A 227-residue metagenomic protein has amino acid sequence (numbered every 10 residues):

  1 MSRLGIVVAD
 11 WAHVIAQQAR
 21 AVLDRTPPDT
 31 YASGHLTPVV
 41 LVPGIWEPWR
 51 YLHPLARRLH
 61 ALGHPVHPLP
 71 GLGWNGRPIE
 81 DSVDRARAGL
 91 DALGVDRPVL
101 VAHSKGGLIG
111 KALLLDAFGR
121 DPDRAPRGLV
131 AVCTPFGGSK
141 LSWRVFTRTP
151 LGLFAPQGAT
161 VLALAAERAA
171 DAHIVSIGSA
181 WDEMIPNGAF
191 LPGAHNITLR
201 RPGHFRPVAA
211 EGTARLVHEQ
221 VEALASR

Functional and structural regions predicted by a protein language model:
M1-L41, W46-L69, A88, A92-L93 (+1 more regions): Flexible, membrane-associating and regulatory peripheral segments of lipid-active enzymes
S2-G5, G119, N196: Polar/charged side chains located within well-ordered beta-strands of beta-rich proteins
R20-A21, T26, K111, T149-L151 (+7 more regions): Mixed-charge, polar/low-complexity N-terminal
D29, L36-T37, E80, R87 (+5 more regions): Short, surface-exposed, charged/polar-biased interaction segments
G34-L36, D96-R97, G138, G193 (+1 more regions): Glycine-centered flexibility motif
V39-R50, P54, R58-A172, M184: Serine-dependent carboxylesterase/thioesterase catalytic core of lipase-like alpha/beta-hydrolase/SGNH enzymes
A170-R227: C-terminal catalytic-base region of ester-bond hydrolases, centering on the histidine of the charge-relay
